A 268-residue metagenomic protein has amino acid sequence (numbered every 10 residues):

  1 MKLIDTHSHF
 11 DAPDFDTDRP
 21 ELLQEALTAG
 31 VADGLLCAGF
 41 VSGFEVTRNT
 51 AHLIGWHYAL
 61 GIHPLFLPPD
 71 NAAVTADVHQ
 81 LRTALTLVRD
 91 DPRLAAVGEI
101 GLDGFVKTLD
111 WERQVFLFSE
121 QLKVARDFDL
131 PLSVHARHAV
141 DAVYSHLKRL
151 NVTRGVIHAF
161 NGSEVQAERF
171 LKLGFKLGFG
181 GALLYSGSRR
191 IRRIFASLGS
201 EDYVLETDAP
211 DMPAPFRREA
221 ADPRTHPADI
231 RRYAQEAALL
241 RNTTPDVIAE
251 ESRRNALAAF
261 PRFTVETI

Functional and structural regions predicted by a protein language model:
M1-I268: Mid-domain alpha/beta scaffold segments of enzyme catalytic cores
